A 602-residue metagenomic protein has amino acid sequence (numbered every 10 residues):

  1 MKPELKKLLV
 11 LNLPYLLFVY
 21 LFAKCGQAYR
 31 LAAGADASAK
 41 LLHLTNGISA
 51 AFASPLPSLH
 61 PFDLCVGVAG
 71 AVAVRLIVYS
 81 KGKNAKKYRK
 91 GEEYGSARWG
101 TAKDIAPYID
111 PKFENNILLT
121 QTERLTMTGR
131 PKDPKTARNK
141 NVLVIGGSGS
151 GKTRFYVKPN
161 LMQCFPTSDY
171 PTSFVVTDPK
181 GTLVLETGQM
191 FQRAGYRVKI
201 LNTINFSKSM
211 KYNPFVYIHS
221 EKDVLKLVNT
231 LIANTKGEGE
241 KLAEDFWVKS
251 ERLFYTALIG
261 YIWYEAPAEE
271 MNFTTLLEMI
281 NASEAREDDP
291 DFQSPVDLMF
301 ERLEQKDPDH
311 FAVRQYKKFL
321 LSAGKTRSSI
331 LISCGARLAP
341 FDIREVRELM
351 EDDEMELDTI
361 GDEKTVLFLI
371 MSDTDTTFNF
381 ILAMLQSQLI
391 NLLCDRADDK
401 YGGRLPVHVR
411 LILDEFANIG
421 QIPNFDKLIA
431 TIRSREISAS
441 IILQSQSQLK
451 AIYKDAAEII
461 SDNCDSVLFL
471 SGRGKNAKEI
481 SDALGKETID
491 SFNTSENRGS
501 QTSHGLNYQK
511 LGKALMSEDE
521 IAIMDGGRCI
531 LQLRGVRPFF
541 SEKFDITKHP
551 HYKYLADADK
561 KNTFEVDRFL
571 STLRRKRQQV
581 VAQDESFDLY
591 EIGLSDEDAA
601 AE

Functional and structural regions predicted by a protein language model:
M1-S150, R154-M162, T167-D169, N497-R498 (+1 more regions): Basic- and hydrophobic-enriched, low-structure N-terminal and domain-boundary segments that flank ATP-binding catalytic
E4, H60-I117, Q293-K318, L338-I370 (+1 more regions): Short, charged N-terminal helix-start/capping segments
K24, M127, K132-I437, I452 (+4 more regions): P-loop NTPase motor domains
S49-S54, C65-N116, E221-L231, M279-A282 (+4 more regions): Short alpha-helical interface patches
W99, W247, W263, F492 (+1 more regions): A residue-identity detector for tryptophan
F113, L119, F380-Q388, I480-A483: Conserved long hydrophobic alpha-helices within structured protein cores
F113-R130, D307-K325, G472-R473, S481 (+2 more regions): N-terminal short leaders/motifs
I429-I530: Conserved ATP-driven motor cores of ASCE-family P-loop NTPases powering translocation/secretion/packaging/pilus
